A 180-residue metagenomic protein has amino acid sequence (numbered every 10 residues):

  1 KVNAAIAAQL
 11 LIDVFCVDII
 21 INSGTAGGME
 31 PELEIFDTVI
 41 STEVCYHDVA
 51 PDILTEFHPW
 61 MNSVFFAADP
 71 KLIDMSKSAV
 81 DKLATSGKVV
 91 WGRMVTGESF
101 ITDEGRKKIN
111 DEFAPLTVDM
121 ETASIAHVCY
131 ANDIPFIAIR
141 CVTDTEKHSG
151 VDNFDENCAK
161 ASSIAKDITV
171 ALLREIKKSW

Functional and structural regions predicted by a protein language model:
K1-C45, V49: N-terminal catalytic or cofactor-binding beta/alpha core of small enzyme domains
A7, L11, D74-A79, A161-L172: Short, well-ordered amphipathic alpha-helical segments that serve as non-catalytic structural scaffolds within diverse
I21, V39, V90-G92, V118 (+1 more regions): Hydrophobic/aromatic beta-strand patches that form the interior of the parallel beta-sheet core in alpha/beta enzyme
M29-F113: Mid-sequence, gly/pro-rich, charge-dense loop/helix-turn segments that line enzyme active sites
T38-I40, F136, D155-N157: Short, hinge-like loop/turn segments at secondary-structure boundaries
S99-K147, V151: A C-terminal functional module that forms or caps the active site or interfaces directly with catalytic machinery
E146-W180: His/Asp/Glu-rich mid-to-C-terminal helical/loop segments that flank catalytic regions of hydrolases
